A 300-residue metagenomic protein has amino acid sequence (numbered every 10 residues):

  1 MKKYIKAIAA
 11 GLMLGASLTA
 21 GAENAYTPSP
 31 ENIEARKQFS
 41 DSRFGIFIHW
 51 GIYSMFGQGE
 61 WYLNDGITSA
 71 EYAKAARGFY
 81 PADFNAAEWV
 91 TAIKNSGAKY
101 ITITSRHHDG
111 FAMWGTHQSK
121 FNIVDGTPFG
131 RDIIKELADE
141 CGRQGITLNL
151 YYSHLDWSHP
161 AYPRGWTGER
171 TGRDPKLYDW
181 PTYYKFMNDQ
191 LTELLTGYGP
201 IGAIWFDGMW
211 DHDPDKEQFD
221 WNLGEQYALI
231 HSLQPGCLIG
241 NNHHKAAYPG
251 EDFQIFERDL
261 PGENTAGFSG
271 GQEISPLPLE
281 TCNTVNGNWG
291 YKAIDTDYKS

Functional and structural regions predicted by a protein language model:
M1-A9: Bacterial N-terminal signal peptides that target proteins for export
K3, T19-A22: Intrinsically disordered, low-complexity regulatory regions of large metazoan regulatory and scaffolding proteins
I8-G11, V124: Compositionally biased, intrinsically disordered low-complexity segments
G11-A20: Hydrophobic h-region of N-terminal signal peptides that target proteins for export in Gram-negative bacteria
A22-S300: Mature catalytic domains of secreted/periplasmic carbohydrate-active enzymes
